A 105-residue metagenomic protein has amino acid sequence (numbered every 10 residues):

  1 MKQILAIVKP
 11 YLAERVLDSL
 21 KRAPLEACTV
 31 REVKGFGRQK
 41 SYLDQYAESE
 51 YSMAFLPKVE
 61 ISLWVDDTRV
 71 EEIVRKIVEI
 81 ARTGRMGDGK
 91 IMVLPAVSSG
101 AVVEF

Functional and structural regions predicted by a protein language model:
M1-F105: Positively charged, small/polar-rich N-terminal and surface patches that mediate targeting and assembly and bind
